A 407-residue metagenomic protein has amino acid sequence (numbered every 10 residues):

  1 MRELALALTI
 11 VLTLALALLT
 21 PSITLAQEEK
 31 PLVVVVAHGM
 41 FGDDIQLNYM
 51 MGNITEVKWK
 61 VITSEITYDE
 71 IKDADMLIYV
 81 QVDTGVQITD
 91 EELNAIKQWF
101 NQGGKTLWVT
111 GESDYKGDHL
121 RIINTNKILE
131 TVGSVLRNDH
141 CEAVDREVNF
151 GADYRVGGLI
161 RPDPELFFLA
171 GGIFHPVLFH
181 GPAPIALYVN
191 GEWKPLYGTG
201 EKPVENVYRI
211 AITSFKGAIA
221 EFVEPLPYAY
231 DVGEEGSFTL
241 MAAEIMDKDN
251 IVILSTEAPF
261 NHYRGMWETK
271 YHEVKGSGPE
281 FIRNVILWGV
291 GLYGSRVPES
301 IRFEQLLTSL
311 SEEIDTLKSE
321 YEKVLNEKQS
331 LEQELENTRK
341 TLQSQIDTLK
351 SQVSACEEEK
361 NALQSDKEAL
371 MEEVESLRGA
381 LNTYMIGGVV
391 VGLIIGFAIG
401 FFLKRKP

Functional and structural regions predicted by a protein language model:
M1-R2, R378, P407: Short, Lys/Arg-rich N-terminal segment immediately upstream of the first membrane anchor
R2-E29: Hydrophobic secretory-pathway targeting helix
L12-A15, G392, G396: Alpha-helical transmembrane segments of integral membrane proteins
T20-E373: Short, surface-exposed patches at the edges or C-terminal ends of soluble domains, predominantly
K367, G387-G388, G400: Small side chains
E375-V390: Juxtamembrane/start-of-transmembrane alpha-helix segments at the extracytoplasmic/lumenal side of membrane anchors
I395-P407: C-terminal membrane-anchoring or membrane-association module
